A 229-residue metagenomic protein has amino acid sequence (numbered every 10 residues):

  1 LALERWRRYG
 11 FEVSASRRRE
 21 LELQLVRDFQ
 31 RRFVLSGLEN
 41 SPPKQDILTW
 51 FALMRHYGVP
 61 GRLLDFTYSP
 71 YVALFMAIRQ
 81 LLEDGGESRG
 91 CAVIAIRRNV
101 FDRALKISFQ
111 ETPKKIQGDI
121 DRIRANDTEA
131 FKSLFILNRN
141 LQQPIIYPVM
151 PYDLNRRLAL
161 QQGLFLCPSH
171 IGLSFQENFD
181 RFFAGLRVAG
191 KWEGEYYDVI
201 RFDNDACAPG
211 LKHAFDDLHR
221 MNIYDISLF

Functional and structural regions predicted by a protein language model:
L1-F229: Catalytic-core elements of nucleic-acid end-processing and repair enzymes
